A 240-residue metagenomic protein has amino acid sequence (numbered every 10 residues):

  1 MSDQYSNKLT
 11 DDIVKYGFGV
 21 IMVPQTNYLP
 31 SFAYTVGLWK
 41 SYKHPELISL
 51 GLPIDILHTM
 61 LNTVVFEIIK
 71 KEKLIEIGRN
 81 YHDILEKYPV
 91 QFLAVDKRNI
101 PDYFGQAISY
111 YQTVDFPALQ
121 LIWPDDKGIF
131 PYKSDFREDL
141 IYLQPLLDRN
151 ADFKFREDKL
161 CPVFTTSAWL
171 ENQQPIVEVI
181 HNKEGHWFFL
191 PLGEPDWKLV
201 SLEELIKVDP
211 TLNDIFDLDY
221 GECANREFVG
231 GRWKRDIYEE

Functional and structural regions predicted by a protein language model:
M1-P24, W39-K43, I48, L52-E240: Acidic, proline/glycine-rich low-complexity IDRs
M22-F32: Short secondary-structure junction/hinge motifs that connect adjacent elements
F32-W39: A glycine-rich, hydrophobic loop/mini-helix early in the fold
